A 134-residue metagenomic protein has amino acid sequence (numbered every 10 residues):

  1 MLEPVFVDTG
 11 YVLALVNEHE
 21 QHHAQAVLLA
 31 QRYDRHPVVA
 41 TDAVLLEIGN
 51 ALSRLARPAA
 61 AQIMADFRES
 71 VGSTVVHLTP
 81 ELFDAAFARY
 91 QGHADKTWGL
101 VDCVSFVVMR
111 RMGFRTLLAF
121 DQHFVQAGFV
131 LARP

Functional and structural regions predicted by a protein language model:
M1-A40, S53-M64: Short, well-structured N-terminal submotif of metal-dependent ribonuclease cores
L2-P4, F106, R111-P134: Acidic, PIN/NYN-like endoribonuclease modules and their adjacent C-terminal/linker elements
E3, T74-R115: Active-site neighborhoods of divalent-metal-dependent phosphate/nucleic-acid chemistry enzymes
D8, D102, D121: Acidic active-site catalytic centers that drive phospho-/nucleotidyl reactions and related ester hydrolyses
V12, L45, F124-V125: A generic structural signal for short hydrophobic patches within well-formed alpha-helices
P37-V39, V71-T74: Short loop->beta-strand "edge-of-pocket" segments that line small-molecule binding or catalytic clefts across diverse
